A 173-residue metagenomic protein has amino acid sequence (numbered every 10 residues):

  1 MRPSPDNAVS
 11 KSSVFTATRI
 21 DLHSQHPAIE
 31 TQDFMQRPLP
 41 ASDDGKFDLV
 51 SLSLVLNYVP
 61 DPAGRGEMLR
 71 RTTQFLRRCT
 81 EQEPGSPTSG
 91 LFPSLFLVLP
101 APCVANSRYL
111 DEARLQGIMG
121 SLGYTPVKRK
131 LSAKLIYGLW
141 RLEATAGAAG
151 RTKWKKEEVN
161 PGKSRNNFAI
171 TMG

Functional and structural regions predicted by a protein language model:
P3-P5, S24-Q25, N57, P100-V104 (+1 more regions): Conserved beta-strand elements of beta-rich interaction domains across eukaryotes, especially beta-propellers
P5-F47, P60-A63: Adenosine-cofactor binding site in Rossmann-like domains, unifying the SAM/SAH pocket of S-adenosylmethionine-dependent
D44-D48, Y58-R65, V104-Y109, R129 (+1 more regions): Amphipathic alpha-helical protein-protein interaction segments
S51: A conserved beta-strand element that flanks and buttresses the S-adenosyl-L-methionine
L54: Catalytic phosphate/metal-binding cores of nucleic-acid and nucleotide-processing enzymes, i.e., regions that mediate
Y58-P84: A short, conserved alpha-helix within the catalytic core of class I
Q74-P102: Conserved beta-strand signature within the Rossmann-like core of class I S-adenosyl-L-methionine
C103-G173: Class I S-adenosyl-L-methionine
